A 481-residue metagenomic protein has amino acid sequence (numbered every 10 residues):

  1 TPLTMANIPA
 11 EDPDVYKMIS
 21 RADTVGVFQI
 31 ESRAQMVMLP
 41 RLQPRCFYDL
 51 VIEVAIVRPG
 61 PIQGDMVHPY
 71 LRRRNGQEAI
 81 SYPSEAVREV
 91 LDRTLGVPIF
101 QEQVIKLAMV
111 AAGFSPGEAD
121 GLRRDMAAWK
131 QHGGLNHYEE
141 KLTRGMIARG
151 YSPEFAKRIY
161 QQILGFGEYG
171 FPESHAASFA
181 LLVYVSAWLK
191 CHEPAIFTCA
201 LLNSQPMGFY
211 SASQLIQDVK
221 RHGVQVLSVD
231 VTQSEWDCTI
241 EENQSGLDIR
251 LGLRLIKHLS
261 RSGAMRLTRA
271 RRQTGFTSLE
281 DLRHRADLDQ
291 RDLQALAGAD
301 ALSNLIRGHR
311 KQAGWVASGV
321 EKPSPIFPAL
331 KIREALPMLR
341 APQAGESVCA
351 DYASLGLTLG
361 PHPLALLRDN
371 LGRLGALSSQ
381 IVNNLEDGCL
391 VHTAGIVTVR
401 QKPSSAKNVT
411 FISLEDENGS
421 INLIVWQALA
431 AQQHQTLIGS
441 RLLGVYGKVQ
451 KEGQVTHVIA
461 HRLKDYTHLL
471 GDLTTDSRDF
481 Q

Functional and structural regions predicted by a protein language model:
T1-Q481: Noncatalytic, beta-rich nucleic-acid-contacting surfaces in large DNA/RNA-processing enzymes
